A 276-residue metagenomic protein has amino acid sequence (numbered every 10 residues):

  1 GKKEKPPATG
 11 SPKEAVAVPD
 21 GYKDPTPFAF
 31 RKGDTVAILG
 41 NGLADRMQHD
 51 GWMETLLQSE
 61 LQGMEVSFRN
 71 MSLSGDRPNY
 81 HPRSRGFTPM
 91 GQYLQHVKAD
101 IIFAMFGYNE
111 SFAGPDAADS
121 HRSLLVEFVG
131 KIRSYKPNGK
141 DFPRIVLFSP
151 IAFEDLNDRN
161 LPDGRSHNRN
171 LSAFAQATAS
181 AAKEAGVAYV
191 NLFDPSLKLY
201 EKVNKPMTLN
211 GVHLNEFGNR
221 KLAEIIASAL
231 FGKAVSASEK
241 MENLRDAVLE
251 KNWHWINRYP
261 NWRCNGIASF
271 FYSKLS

Functional and structural regions predicted by a protein language model:
K2-S74, P89-K98, I102, L222: Serine-esterase "nucleophile elbow" of acetyl-processing enzymes
K3-A15, R31, Q48, K205-S276: Conserved catalytic region of serine esterases and O-acyltransferases that act on ester linkages in lipids
A37, N41, E60, E65-D155: Internal alpha/beta domain cores that form substrate/cofactor-binding pockets in large enzymes and binding proteins
G42, R46, L56-G63, Y93-V97 (+6 more regions): Structured segments of extracytoplasmic/periplasmic soluble domains in secreted or envelope-associated proteins
M47-G51, Y80-S84, A113-A118, L156-L161 (+3 more regions): Short, solvent-exposed loop/turn and secondary-structure capping segments
H49, M53, G86, M90 (+8 more regions): Stable alpha-helical elements in mature extracytoplasmic
P82, D116-L124, P162-A173, N210 (+1 more regions): Alpha-helix N-cap and loop-to-helix initiation/capping positions
D155-L192: Substrate-gating cap/lid alpha-helix
